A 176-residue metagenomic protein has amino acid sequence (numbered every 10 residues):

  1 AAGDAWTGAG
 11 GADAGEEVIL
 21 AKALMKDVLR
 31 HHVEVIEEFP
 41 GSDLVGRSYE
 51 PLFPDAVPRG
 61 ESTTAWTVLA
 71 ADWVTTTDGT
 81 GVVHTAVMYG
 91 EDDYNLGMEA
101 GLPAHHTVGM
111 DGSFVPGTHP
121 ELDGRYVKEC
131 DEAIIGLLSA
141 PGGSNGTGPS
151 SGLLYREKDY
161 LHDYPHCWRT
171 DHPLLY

Functional and structural regions predicted by a protein language model:
A1-A9, D43-G46, W73-Y176: Residue patterns forming the tRNA-binding/recognition surfaces of aminoacyl-tRNA synthetases and related DALR
A1-V82, E91-Y94: Protease-associated
